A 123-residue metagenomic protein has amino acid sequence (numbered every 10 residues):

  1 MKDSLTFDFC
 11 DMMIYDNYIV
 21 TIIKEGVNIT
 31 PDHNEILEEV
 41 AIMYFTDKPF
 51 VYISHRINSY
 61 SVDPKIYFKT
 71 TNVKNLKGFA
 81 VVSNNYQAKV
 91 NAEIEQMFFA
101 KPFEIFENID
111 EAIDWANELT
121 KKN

Functional and structural regions predicted by a protein language model:
M1-N123: Amphipathic, Lys/Arg-enriched alpha-helical "gate/interface" segment within cytosolic domains that mediates
